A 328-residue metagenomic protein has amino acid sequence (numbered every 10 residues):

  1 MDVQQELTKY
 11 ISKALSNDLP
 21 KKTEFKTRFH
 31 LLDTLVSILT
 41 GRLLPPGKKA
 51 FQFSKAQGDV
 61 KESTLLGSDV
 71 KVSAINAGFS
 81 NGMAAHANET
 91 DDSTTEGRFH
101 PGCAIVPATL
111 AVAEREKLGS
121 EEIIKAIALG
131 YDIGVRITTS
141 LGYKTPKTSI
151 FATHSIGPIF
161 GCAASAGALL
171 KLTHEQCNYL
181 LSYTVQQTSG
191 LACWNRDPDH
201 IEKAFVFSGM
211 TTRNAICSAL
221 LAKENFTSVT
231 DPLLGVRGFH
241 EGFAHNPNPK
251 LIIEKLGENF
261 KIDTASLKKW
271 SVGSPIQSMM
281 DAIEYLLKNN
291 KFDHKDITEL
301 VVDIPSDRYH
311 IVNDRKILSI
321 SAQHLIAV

Functional and structural regions predicted by a protein language model:
M1-D263, S306: N-terminal core-entry segment
L267-K268: Membrane-water interface at loop-to-transmembrane-helix junctions
G273-V328: C-terminal catalytic subdomain
